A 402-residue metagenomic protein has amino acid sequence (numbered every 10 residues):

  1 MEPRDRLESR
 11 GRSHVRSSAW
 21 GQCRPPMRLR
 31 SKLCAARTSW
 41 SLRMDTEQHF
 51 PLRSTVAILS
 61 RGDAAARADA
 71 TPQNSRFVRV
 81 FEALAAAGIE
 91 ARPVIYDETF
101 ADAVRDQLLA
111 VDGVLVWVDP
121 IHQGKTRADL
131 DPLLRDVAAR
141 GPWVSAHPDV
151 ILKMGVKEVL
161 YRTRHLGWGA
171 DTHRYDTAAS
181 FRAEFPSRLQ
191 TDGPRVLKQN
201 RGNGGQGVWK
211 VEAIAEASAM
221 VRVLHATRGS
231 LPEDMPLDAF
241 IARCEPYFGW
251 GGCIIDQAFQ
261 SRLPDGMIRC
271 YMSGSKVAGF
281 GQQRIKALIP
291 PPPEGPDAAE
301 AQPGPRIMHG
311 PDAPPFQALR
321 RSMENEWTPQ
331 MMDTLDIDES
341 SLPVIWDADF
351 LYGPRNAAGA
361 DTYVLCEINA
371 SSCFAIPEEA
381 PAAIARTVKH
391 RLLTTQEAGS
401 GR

Functional and structural regions predicted by a protein language model:
D45, F50-S60, A70, R135-G141 (+3 more regions): Active-site nucleotide/adenylate-binding loops and adjacent lid/helix of ATP-dependent enzymes
D63-P186: Conserved N-proximal alpha/beta basic substrate-recognition cap immediately N-terminal to, or forming the N-lobe
G193, Q206, K210-D338, L351-P354 (+1 more regions): Phosphate-binding site of ATP-dependent enzymes
A318, D336-D347, L351-R402: C-terminal active-site "lid" helix and adjoining low-complexity regulatory extension at the edge of ATP-using catalytic
